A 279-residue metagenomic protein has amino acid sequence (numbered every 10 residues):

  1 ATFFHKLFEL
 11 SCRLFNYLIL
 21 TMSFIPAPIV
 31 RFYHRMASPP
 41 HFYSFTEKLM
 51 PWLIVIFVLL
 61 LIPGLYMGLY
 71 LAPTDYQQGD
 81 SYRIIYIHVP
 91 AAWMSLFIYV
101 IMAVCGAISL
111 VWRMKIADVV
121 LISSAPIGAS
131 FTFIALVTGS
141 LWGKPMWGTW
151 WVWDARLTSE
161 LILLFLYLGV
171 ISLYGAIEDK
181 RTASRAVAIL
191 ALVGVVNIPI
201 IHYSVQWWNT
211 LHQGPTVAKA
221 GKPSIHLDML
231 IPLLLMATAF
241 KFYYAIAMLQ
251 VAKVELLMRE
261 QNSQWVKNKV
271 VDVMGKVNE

Functional and structural regions predicted by a protein language model:
A1-T2, T21: Ala/Thr-enriched low-complexity intrinsically disordered regions
S23-E279: Polytopic transmembrane helical bundles with strong interfacial aromatic enrichment
